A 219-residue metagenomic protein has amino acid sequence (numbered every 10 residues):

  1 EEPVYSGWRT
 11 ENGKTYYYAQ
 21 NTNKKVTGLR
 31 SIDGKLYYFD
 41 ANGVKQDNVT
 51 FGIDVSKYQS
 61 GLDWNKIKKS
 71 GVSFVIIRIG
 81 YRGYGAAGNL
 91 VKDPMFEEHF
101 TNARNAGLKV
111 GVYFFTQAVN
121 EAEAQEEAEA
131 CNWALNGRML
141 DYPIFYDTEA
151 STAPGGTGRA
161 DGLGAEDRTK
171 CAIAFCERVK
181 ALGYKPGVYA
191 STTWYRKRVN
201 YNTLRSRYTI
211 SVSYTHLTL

Functional and structural regions predicted by a protein language model:
E1-T50: Extracellular adhesion/carbohydrate-binding repeat motifs centered on closely spaced tryptophans
F51-L62, K66-K68, I77-A174, K180-L182: Substrate-binding cleft of extracellular glycoside hydrolase catalytic domains
S73: Short acidic/polar active-site loop segments enriched in Thr and Asp
V110, K185-G187, T209-I210: Hydrophobic anchor at the start of a short beta-strand that flanks the dinucleotide cofactor-binding loop
Y184-Y195: Aromatic-lined carbohydrate-recognition surfaces of secreted/lumenal glycan-active proteins
S191, R207-Y214: His/Asp/Glu-enriched short active-site or ligand-binding loop at hydrolase and phosphoryl-transfer sites
K197-Y208: Substrate-binding cleft/loops of secretory-pathway carbohydrate-active enzymes
T215-L219: Conserved small/polar residues in nucleotide/adenosyl-binding loops
